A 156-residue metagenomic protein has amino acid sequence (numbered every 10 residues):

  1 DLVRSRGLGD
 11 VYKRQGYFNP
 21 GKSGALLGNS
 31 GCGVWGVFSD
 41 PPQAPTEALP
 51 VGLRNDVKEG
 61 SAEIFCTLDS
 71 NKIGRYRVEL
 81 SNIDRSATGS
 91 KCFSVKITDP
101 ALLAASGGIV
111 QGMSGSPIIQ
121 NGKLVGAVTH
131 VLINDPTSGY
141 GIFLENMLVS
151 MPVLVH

Functional and structural regions predicted by a protein language model:
D1-L8, Y12: Single conserved hydrophobic/aromatic residue that forms the stacking wall/gate of nucleotide- or nucleobase-binding
S5, S94-A104: Short solvent-exposed strand/turn elements
D10-A44, V51-R54, A62-I64: Long, charge-dense accessory insertions within large macromolecular proteins
K22-G24, G31, F38, L68-S70 (+3 more regions): A broadly conserved detector of short glycine/acidic/proline-rich loop/turn motifs that flank catalytic sites and bind
T46-T98, I109, V128, D135-P136: Flexible, gly/ser-rich surface segments that form the specificity/activation loops bordering the active-site cleft
S81-A87, D99-A101, M113-P117, E145-S150: Short, low-complexity, polar/charged sequence segments that are solvent-exposed and flexible
S106-A127: Catalytic nucleophile loop of clan PA
K123-H156: C-terminal subregion of chymotrypsin/trypsin-like serine protease catalytic domains
